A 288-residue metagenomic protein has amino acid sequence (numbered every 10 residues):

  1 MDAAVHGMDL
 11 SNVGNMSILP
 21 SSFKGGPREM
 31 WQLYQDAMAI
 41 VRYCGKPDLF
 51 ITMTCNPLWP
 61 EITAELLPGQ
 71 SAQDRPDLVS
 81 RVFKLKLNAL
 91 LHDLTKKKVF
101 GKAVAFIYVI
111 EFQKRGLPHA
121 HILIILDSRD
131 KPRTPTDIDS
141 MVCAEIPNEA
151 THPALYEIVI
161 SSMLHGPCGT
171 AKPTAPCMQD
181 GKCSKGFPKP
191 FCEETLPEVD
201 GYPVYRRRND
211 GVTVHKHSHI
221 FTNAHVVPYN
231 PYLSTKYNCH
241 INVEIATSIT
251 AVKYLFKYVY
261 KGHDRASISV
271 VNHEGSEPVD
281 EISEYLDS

Functional and structural regions predicted by a protein language model:
M1-S288: Extended, structured polyanion-binding interfaces
